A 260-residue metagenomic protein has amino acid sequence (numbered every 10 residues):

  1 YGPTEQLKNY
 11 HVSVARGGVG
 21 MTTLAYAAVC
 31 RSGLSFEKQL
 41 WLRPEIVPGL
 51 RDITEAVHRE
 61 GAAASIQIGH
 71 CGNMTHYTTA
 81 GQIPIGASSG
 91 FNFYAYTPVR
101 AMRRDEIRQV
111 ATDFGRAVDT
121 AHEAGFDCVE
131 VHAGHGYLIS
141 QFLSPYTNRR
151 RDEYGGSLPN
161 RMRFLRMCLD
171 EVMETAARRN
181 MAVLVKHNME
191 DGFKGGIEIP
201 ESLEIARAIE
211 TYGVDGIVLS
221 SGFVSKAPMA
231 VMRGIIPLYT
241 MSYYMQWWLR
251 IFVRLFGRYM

Functional and structural regions predicted by a protein language model:
Y1-M260: Flavin-dependent oxidoreductase catalytic cores
